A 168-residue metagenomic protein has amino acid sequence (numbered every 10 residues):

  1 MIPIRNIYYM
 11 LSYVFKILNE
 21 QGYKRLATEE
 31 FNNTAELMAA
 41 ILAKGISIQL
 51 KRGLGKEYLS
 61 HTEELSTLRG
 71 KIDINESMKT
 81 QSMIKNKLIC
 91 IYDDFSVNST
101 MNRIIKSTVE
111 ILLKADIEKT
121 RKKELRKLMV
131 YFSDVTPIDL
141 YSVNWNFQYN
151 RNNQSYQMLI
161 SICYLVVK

Functional and structural regions predicted by a protein language model:
M1-V167: Terminal, charged accessory segments of proteins
